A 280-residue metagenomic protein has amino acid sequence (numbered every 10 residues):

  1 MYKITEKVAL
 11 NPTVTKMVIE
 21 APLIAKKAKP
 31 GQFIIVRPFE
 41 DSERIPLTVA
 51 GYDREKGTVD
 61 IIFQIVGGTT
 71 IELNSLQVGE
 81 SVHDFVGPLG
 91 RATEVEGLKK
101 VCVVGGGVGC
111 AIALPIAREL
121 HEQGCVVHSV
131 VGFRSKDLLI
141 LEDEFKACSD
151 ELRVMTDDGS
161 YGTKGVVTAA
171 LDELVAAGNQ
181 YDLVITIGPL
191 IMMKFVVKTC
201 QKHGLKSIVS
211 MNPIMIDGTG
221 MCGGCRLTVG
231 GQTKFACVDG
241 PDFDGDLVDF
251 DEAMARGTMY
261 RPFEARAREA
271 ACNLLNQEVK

Functional and structural regions predicted by a protein language model:
M1-E80: Ferredoxin-reductase
E6, G51, V154-T156, V209 (+1 more regions): Structural signal for conserved beta-strand scaffold positions within catalytic alpha/beta enzyme cores
V36, D84-F85, L227: A generic structural signal for residues embedded in beta-strands
F39, G87-P88, G230: Short, surface-exposed secondary-structure boundary micro-motifs
S42-A50, L89-K99, C237: Short, Lys/Arg- and Gly-enriched loop/turn segments at beta-strand edges
G68-I216: FNR/FR-type flavoprotein reductase catalytic core
I112, L190-I191, N212-D242, A270-L275: Local cysteine-cluster metal-coordination motifs and their immediate loop/turn environment, predominantly Fe-S cluster
F235-D239, F243-K280: Short Fe-S-cluster ligation motifs
